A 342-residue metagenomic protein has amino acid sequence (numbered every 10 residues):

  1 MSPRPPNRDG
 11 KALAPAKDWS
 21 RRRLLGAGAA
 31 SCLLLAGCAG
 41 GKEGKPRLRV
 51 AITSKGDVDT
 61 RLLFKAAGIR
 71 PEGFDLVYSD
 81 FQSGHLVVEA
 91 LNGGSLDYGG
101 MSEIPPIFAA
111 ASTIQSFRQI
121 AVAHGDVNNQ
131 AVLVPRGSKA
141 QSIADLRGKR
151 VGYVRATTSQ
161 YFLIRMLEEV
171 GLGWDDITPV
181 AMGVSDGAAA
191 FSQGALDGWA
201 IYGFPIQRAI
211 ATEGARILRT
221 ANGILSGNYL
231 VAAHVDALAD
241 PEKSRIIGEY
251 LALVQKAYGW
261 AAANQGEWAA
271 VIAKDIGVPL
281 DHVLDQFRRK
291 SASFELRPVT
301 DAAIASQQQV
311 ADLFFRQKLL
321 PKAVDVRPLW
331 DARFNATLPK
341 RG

Functional and structural regions predicted by a protein language model:
M1-W19, A30-L33: N-terminal secretory signal peptides
A36-G37: C-terminal motif of bacterial Sec signal peptides marking the signal peptidase cleavage site
G44-G173, P179-A181, D197-G203, I217 (+1 more regions): Short, glycine-/small- and polar/acidic-enriched structural segments that line small-molecule recognition paths
V58, D240-L319: Secondary-structure end/capping motifs
D80, G84, G125, A156 (+8 more regions): Solvent-exposed, acidic/flexible segments
E89, G93, A144, Y161-R165 (+8 more regions): Solvent-exposed, polar/charged alpha-helical surfaces in well-ordered, non-transmembrane soluble domains, broadly
I104, D186-D275: Pocket-lining segment of extracytoplasmic ligand-binding domains
D312-G342: Conserved C-terminal helix/tail region of periplasmic/extracytoplasmic solute-binding proteins
